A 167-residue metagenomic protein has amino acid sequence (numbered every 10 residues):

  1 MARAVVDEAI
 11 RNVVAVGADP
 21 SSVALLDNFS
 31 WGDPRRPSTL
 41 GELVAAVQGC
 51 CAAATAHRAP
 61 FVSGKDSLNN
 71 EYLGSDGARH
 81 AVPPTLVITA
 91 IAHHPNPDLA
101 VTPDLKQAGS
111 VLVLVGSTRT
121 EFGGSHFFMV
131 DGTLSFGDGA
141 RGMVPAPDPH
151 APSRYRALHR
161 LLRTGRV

Functional and structural regions predicted by a protein language model:
M1-V167: Glycine/proline-enriched, intrinsically flexible loops and inter-domain linkers
